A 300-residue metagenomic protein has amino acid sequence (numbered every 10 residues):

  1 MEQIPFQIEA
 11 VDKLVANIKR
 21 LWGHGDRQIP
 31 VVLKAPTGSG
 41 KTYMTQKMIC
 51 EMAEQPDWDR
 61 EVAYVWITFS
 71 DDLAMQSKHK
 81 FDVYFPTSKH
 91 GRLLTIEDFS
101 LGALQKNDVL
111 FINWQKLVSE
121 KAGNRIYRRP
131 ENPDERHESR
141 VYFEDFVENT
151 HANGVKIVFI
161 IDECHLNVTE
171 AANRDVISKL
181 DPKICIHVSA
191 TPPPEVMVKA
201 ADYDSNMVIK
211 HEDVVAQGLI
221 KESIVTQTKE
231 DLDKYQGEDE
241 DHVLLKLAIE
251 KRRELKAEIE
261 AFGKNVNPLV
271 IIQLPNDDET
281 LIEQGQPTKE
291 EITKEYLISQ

Functional and structural regions predicted by a protein language model:
E2-R27, N113: N-terminal pre-P-loop "Q-motif" helix
G25-M48: Walker A/P-loop
D26-V32, V62, P268-V270: Pre-Walker A (Motif I) flank of P-loop NTPase domains
S39, V65-T68, M75, H90-E97 (+6 more regions): Conserved C-terminal RecA-like helicase domain
Y43-K47, D57-P86, N113-V118, L274-D278: Conserved Walker A/P-loop ATP-binding site and its immediately adjacent core in helicase/helicase-like ATPase domains
R125-I184: SF2 helicase catalytic motif II
T169-S223: Post-DEXD/H (motif II) to motif III coupling segment of the RecA-like Helicase ATP-binding lobe
A200-Y296: Conserved interdomain linker/interface between the two RecA-like ATPase lobes of SF2 helicase motors
